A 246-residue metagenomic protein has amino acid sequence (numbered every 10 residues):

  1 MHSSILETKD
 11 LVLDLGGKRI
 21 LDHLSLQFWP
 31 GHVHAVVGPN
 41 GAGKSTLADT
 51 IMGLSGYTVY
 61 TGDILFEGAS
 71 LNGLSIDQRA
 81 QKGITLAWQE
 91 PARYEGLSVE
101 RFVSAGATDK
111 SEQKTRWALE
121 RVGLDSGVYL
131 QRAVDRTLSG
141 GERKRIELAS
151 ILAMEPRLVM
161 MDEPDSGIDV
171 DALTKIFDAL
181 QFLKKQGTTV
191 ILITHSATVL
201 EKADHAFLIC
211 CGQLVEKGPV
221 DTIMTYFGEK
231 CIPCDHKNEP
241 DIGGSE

Functional and structural regions predicted by a protein language model:
V37-P39: The feature captures the beta-strand-to-loop junction immediately N-terminal to the Walker
Y60-A69: Conserved ABC transporter NBD signature motif
S70-T85: ABC ATPase NBD coupling module
E90, G96-S111: Q-loop/switch helix immediately C-terminal to the Walker
I151-L152: ABC ATPase C-loop
E163-P164: Walker B catalytic motif
Q213-H236: Conserved beta-strand-loop-alpha-helix hinge in the C-terminal portion of ABC ATPase nucleotide-binding domains
